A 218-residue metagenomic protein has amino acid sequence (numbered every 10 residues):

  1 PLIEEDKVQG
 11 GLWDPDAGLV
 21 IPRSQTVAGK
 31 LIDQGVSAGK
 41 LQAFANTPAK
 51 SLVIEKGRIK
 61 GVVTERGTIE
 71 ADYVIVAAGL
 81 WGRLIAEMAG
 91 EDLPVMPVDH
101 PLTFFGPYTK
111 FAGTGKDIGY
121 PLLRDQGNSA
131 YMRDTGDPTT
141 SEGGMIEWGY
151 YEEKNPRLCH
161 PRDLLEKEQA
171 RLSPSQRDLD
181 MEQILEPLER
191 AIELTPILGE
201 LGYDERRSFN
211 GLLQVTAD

Functional and structural regions predicted by a protein language model:
P1-Q9, Y151-K154: A conserved beta-strand/loop capping segment in the N-terminal third of enzymes that catalyze redox or closely related
E4, V36-L41, I54, E91-P94 (+2 more regions): Generic secondary-structure signature for well-ordered alpha-helical cores
Q9, V98-L102, G127-S129: Short hydrophobic/aromatic beta-strand or adjacent loop that forms the aromatic wall/cage of a ligand/substrate-binding
W13-Y73, W81: Helical element adjacent to the flavin cofactor pocket in flavoenzyme catalytic cores
T26, F44, K50, L80 (+3 more regions): Conserved active-site and cofactor/substrate-binding residues in soluble primary-metabolism enzymes
K30, Q34, A77, L84 (+3 more regions): Alpha-helical scaffold segments in soluble metabolic enzymes
T64-L122: Central helical "cap/lid" subdomain
T109-D218: Active-site lid/adjacent beta-loop-alpha segment flanking the redox-cofactor pocket in flavoenzymes
